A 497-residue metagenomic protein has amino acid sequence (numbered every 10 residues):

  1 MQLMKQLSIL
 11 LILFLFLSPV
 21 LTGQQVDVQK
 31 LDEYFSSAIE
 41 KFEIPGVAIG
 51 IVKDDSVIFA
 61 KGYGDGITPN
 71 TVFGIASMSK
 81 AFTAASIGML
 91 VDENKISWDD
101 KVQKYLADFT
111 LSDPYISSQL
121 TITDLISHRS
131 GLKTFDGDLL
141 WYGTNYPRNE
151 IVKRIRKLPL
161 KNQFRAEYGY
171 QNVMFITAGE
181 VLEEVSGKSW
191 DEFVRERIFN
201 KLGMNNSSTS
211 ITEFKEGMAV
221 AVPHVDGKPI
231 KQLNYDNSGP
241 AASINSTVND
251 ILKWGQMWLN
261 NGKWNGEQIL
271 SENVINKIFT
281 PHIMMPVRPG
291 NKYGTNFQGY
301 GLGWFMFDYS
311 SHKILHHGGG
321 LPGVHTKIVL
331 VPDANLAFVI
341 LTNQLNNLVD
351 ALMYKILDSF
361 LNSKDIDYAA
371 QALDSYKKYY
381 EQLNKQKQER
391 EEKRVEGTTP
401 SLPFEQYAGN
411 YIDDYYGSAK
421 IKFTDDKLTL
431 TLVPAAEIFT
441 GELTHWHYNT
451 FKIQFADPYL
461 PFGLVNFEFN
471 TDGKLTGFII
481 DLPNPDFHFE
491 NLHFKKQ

Functional and structural regions predicted by a protein language model:
M1-V26: Bacterial Sec-dependent N-terminal signal peptides
L11, I51, F109, R129 (+3 more regions): Residues that line or immediately flank small-molecule/substrate-binding pockets and catalytic motifs
I12-F14, S127, G179-E183, Q256: A broadly conserved amphipathic alpha-helix scaffold signal in soluble, globular proteins
Q24-K61, E183-K188, E192-E196, N200 (+1 more regions): Catalytic loop of the DD-peptidase/beta-lactamase superfamily, centered on the K-T-G motif and neighboring
S36, E40-K41, G66-N172, G179 (+9 more regions): Active-site-proximal loop and beta-strand segments within enzyme catalytic domains
N172-V173, L348: Short acidic alpha-helix initiation/capping motifs at coil-to-helix transition points, especially at protein N-termini
